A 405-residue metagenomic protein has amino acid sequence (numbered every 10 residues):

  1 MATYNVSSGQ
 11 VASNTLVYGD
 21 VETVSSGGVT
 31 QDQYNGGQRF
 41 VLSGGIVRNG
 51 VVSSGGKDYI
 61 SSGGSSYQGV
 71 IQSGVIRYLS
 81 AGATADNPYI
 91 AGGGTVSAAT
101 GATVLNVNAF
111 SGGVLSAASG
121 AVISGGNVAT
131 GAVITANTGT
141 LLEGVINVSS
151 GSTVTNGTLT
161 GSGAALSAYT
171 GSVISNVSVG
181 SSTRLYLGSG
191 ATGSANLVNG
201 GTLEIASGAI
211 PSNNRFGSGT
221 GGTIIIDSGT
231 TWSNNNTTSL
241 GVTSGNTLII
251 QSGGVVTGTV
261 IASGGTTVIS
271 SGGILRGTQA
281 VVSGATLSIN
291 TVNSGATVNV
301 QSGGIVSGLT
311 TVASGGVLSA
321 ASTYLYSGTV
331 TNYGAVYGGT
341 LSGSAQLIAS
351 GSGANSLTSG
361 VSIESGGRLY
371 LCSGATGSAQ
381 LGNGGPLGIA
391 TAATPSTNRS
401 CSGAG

Functional and structural regions predicted by a protein language model:
A2, Q10-S13, G19-E22, G28-Q31 (+41 more regions): The right-handed parallel beta-helix/beta-solenoid scaffold, focusing on the short coil/turn and N-cap positions
